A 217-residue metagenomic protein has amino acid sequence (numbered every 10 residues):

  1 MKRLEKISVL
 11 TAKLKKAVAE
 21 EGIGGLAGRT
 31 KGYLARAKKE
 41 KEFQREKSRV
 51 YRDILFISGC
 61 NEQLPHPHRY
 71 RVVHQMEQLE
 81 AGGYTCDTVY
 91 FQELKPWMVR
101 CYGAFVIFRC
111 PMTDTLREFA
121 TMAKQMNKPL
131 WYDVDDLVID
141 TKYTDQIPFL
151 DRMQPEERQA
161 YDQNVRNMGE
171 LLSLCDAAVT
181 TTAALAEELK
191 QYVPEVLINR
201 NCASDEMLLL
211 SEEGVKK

Functional and structural regions predicted by a protein language model:
A12-P111, D145: N-terminal pre-catalytic "stem/leader" segment of glycosyltransferase-like enzymes
L55-F56, V215-K217: Conserved donor-binding/catalytic core segment of Leloir-type glycosyltransferases
Y90, T121-Q125, V138, P155-A177: Membrane-proximal helix-turn-helix segments that form the acceptor-binding/catalytic region of lipid-linked
V99, Q146-M153, G169-L174: A conserved, positively charged/aromatic
C101-A104, N127, L174-D176, V193: Short, well-ordered alpha-helix to beta-strand connector turns
R109-Q125, Y132-D145: An aromatic- and histidine-rich active-site surface loop
Y132-V165, E206-S211: Acceptor-binding helix/loop patch of EC 2.4 sugar-transfer enzymes, predominantly nucleotide-sugar-dependent
S173-V215: Donor nucleotide-sugar binding/catalytic pocket of nucleotide-sugar-dependent glycosyltransferases
